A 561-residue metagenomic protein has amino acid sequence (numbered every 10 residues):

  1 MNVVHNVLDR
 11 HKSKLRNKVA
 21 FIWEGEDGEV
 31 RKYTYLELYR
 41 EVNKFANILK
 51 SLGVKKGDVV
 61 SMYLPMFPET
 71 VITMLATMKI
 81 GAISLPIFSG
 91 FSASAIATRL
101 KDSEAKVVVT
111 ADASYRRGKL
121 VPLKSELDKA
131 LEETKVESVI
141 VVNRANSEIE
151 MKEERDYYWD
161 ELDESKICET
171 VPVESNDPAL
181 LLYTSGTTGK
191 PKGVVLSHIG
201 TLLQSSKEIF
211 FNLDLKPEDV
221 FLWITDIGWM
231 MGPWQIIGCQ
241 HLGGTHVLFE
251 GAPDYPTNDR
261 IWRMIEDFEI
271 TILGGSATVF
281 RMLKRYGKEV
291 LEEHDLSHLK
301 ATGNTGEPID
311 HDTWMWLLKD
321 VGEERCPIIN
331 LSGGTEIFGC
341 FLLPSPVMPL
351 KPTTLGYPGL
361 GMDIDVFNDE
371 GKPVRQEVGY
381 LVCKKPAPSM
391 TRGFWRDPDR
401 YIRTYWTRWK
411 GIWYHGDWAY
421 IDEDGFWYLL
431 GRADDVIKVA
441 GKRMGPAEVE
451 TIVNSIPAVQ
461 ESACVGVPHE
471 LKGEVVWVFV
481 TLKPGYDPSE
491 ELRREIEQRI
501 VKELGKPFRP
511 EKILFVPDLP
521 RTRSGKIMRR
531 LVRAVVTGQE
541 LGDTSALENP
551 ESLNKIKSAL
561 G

Functional and structural regions predicted by a protein language model:
V4-H5, N17, F21-L75, S92-A97 (+3 more regions): Conserved AMP-binding/adenylate-forming core of the ANL superfamily
N17-V19, V136-V142, K152-Y183, K190 (+4 more regions): Conserved pre-ATP/AMP-binding loop-to-beta segment of ANL
A46, V59, P65-A93, S103-V108 (+3 more regions): A short helix-loop-beta submotif of the ANL/AMP-binding
M62, I87-D112, L127, E266 (+7 more regions): AMP-binding/adenylate-forming catalytic core of the ANL superfamily
P65, V107-E126, N146, E250-D254 (+3 more regions): Adenylate-forming
K79-D160, F268, S276: Structural core segment of the AMP-binding/adenylate-forming
L202-V220, M230-I272, Y286-K288: Conserved AMP-binding/adenylation subdomain of ANL enzymes
F249, K300-T302, P308-F426, A433-V436 (+1 more regions): Conserved AMP-binding/adenylate-forming
